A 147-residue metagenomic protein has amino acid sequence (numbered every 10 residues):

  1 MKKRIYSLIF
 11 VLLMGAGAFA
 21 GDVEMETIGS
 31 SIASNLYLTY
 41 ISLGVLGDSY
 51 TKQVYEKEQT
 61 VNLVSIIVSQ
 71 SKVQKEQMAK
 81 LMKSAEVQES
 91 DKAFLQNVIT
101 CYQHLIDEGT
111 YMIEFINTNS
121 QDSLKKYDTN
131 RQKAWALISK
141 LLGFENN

Functional and structural regions predicted by a protein language model:
R4-A16: Sec-dependent N-terminal signal peptides
A18-A20: Boundary at the C-terminal end of the N-terminal hydrophobic targeting segment
E24-E89, S123-N146: Alpha-helical segments in soluble extracytoplasmic regions
Q77-E114, T118: Compact alpha-helical subdomains of small soluble proteins
I113, N117, L142-N147: A general structural signal for short secondary-structure boundary/capping elements
